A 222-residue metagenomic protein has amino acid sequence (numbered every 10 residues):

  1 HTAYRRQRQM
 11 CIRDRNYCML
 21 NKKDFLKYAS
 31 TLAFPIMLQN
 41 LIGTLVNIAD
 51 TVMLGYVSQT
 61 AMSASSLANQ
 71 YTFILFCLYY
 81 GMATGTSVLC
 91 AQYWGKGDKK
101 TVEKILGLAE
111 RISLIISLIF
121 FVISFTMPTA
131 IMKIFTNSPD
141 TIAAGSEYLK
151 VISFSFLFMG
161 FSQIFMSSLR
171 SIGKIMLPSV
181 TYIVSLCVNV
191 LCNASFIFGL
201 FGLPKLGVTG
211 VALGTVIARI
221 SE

Functional and structural regions predicted by a protein language model:
H1-D14: Single conserved hydrophobic/aromatic residue that forms the stacking wall/gate of nucleotide- or nucleobase-binding
K22, L26-L45, A49, Y71-L78 (+2 more regions): Residue-level signal for short hydrophobic patches within transmembrane helices of multi-pass membrane transporters
T31, L54-F73, P139-A144, V208-G210: Interfacial/gating helices of multi-pass transporter permease domains
I36, T44, Q70-F73, L108 (+4 more regions): Residue-level recognition of pore/gate-forming positions within transmembrane alpha-helices of multi-pass
L41, L45-S63, M132-P139, S195-L206: Helix-terminus/linker motif at the lipid-water interface of multi-pass membrane proteins
M62-F125, M159-P178: Small-residue-rich hydrophobic transmembrane alpha-helices
I119-K150, F198: Short membrane-interface helical motifs at transmembrane helix boundaries in multi-pass membrane transporters
C187-S221: Membrane-interface helix-loop junctions in multi-pass transport and translocation proteins
